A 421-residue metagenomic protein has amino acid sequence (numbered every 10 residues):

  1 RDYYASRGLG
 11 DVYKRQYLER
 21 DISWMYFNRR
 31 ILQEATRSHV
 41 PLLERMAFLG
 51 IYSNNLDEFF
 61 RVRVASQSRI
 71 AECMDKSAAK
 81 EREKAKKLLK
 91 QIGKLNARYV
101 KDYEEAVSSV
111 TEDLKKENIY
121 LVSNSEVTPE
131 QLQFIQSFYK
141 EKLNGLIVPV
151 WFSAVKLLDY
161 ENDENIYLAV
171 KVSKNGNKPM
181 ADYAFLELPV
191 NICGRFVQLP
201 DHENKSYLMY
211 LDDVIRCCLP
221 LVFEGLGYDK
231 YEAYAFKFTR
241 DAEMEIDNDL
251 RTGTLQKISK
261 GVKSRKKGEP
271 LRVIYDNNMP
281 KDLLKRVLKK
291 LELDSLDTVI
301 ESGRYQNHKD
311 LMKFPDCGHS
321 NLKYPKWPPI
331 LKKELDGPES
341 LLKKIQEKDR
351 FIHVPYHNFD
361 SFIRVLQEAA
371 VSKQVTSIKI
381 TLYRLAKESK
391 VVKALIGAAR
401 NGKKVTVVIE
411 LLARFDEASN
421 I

Functional and structural regions predicted by a protein language model:
R1-Y13: Single conserved hydrophobic/aromatic residue that forms the stacking wall/gate of nucleotide- or nucleobase-binding
D11-I421: N-terminal localization/anchoring segments of enzymes in phospholipid and broader phosphate metabolism
